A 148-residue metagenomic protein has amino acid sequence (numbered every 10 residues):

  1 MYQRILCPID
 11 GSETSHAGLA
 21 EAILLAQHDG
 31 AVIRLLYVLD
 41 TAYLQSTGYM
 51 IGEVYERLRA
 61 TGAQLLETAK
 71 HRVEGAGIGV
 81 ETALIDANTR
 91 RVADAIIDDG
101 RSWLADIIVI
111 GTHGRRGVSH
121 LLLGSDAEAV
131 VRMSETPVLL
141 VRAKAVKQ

Functional and structural regions predicted by a protein language model:
Q3-Y49, R72, A76-I78: Small/aliphatic-rich secondary-structure junction motif
L36, E81-I85, L139: General small-molecule cofactor/ligand-binding pocket signal
Y37-Q64, A95, Q148: Acidic, proline/glycine-rich short linear motifs
I51-V54, D99-R101, D126-A127: Short, hinge-like loop/turn segments at secondary-structure boundaries
H71-I108, Q148: Structural beta-alpha unit
I107-A129, K147-Q148: Glycine-rich, Arg-bearing micro-motifs that act as flexible, cationic patches
V138-K147: Short, flexible loop segments at boundaries between secondary-structure elements
